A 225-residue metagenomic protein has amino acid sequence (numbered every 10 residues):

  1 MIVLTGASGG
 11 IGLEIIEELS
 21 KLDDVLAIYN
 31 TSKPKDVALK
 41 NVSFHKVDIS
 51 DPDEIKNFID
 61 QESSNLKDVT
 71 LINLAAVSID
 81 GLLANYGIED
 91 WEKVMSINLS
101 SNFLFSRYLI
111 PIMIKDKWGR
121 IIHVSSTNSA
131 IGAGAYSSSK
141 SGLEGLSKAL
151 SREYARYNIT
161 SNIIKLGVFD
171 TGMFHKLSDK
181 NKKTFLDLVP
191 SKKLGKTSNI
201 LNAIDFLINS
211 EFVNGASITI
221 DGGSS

Functional and structural regions predicted by a protein language model:
S8, I16: N-terminal Rossmann NAD(P)H-binding glycine-rich loop of SDR-like oxidoreductase domains
L74-D80, G223: Conserved NAD(P)H cofactor-binding loop of Rossmann-fold oxidoreductase domains
L82-L83, D90-M95, F174, F185: Substrate-binding pocket helix/loop in short-chain dehydrogenase/reductase
S106, S139-G142, S147: Active-site helix of classical SDR
P111, R152-R156: Alpha-helical segment proximal to the catalytic Tyr-Lys
A155-T160, V213-A216: Short, small/polar-rich loop/turn modules that mediate ligand/substrate recognition or access, typified
K193-I220: C-terminal substrate-recognition "lid" of short-chain dehydrogenase/reductases
